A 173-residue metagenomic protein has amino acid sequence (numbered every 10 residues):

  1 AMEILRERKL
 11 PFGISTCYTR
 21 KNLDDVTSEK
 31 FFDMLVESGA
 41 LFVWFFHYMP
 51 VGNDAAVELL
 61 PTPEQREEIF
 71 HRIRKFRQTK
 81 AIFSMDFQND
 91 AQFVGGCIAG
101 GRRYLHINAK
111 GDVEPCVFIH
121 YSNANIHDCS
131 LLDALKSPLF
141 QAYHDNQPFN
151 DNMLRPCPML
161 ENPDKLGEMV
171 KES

Functional and structural regions predicted by a protein language model:
A1-G96, A109-K110, E114, F118 (+1 more regions): Radical SAM enzyme [4Fe-4S]-AdoMet core and its adjacent flexible, acidic and glycine-rich loops/tails across
G96-C97, F149: Short secondary-structure boundary/capping segments
I98-R102: Short, small/polar residue-rich loop motifs at catalytic or cofactor-binding pockets
F118-S173: Flexible mid-to-C-terminal extensions adjoining Fe-S/redox cofactors in radical SAM and related proteins
